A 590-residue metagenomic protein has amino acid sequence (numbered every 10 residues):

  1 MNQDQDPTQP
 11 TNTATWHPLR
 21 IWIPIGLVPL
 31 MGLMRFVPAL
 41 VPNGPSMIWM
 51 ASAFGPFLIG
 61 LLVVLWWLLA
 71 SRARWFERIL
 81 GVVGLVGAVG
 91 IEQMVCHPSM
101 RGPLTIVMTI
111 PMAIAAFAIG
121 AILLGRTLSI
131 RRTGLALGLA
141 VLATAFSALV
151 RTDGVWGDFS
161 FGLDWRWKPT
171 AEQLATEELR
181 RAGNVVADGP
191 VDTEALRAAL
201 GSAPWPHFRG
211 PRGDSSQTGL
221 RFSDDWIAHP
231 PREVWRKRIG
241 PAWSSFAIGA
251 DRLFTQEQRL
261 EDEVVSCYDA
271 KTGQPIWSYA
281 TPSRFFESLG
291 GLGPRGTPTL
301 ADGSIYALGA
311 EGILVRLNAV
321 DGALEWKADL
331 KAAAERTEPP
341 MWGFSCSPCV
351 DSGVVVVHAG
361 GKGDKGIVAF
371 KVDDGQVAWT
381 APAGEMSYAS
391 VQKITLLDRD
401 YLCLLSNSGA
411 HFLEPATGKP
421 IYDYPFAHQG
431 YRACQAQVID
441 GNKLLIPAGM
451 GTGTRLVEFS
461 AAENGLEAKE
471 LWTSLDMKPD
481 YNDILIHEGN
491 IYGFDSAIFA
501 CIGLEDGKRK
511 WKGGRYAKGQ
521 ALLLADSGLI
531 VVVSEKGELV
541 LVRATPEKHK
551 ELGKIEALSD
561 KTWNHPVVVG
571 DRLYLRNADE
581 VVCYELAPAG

Functional and structural regions predicted by a protein language model:
N2, G32, G55-L62: Hydrophobic, membrane-facing alpha-helical anchors
Q3-D4, P10-W16, P24-I25, P42-M50 (+2 more regions): Noncatalytic, solvent-exposed loop/strand surfaces of beta-propeller-type extracellular/periplasmic domains
W22-M31: The first (N-terminal) embedded transmembrane alpha-helix
M31-A39: Alpha-helical transmembrane segments of multi-pass membrane proteins
